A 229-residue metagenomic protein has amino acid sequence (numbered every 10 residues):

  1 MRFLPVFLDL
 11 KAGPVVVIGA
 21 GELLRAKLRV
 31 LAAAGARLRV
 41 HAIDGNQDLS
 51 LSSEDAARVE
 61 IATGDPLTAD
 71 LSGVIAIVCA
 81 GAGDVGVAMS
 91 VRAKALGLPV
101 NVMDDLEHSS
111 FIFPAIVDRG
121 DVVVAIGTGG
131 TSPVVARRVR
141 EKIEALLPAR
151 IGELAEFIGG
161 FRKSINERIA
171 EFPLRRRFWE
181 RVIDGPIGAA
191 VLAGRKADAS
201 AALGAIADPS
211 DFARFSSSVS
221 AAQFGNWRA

Functional and structural regions predicted by a protein language model:
M1-S52, A229: Hydrophobic, well-ordered beta-alpha structural blocks that scaffold small-molecule cofactor pockets
P14, I75-A76: Structural motif
E22-L23, D84, G130: Residue-level detector of alpha-helix initiation sites
L38, I61, P99-V100: Hydrophobic beta-strand scaffold residues
E54-S72: Glycine-rich, highly charged phosphate/nucleotide-binding loops
A76-A82, G86-F113: ADP-ribose/adenylate-binding Rossmann-like module
V102-G152: E1/E1-like adenylate-forming module used to activate ubiquitin-like modifiers and sulfur-carrier proteins
G130-A229: An accessory alpha-helical subdomain
